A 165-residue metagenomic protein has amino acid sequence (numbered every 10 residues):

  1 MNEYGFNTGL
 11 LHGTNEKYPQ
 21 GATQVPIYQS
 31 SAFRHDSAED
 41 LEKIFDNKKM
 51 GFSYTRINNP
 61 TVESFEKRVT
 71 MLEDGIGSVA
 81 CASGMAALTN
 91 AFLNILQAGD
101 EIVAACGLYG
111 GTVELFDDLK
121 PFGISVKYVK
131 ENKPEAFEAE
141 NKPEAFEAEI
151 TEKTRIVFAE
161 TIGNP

Functional and structural regions predicted by a protein language model:
M1-Y28: Short conserved active-site loop signatures built around small residues
G21, V69, A87, I102 (+2 more regions): Buried hydrophobic positions in well-ordered alpha/beta secondary-structure cores of metabolic enzymes
A32, S37-A86, G111-L119: Conserved N-terminal alpha-helix of the aminotransferase class I/II PLP-enzyme fold
L72-I76, L96-G99, E152: Short helix-loop-beta connector
M85-L88, K130-E135, N141-P143: Short acidic loop-to-helix transition motifs that present clustered carboxylates
N94-G110, V129-K130: Conserved PLP-anchoring active-site segment centered on the Schiff-base-forming lysine
D118-K130: A glycine-rich helix N-cap at a beta->alpha junction
F137-P165: Active-site phosphate-binding strand-loop segment of PLP-dependent enzymes
